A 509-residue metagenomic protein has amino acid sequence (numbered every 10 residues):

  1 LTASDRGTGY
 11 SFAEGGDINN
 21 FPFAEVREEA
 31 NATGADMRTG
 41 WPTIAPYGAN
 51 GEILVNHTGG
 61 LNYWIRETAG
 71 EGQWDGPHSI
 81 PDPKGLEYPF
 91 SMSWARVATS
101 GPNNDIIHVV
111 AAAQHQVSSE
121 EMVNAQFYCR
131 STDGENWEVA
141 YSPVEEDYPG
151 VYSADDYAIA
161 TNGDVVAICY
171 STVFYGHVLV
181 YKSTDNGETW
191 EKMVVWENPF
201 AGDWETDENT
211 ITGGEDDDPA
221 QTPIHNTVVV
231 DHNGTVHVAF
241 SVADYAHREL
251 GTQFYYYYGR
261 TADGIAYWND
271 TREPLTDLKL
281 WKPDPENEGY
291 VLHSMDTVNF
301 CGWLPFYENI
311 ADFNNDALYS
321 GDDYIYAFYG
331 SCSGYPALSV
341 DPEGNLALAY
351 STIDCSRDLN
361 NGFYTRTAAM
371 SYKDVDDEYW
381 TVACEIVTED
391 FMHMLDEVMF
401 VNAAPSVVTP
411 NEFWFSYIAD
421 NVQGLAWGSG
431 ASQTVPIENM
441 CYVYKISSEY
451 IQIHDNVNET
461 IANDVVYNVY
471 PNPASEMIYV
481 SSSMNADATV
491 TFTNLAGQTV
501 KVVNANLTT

Functional and structural regions predicted by a protein language model:
L1-H454: Extracellular, repeat-based ectodomains that mediate carbohydrate processing or recognition
E459-T509: C-terminal outer-membrane/trafficking sorting elements
